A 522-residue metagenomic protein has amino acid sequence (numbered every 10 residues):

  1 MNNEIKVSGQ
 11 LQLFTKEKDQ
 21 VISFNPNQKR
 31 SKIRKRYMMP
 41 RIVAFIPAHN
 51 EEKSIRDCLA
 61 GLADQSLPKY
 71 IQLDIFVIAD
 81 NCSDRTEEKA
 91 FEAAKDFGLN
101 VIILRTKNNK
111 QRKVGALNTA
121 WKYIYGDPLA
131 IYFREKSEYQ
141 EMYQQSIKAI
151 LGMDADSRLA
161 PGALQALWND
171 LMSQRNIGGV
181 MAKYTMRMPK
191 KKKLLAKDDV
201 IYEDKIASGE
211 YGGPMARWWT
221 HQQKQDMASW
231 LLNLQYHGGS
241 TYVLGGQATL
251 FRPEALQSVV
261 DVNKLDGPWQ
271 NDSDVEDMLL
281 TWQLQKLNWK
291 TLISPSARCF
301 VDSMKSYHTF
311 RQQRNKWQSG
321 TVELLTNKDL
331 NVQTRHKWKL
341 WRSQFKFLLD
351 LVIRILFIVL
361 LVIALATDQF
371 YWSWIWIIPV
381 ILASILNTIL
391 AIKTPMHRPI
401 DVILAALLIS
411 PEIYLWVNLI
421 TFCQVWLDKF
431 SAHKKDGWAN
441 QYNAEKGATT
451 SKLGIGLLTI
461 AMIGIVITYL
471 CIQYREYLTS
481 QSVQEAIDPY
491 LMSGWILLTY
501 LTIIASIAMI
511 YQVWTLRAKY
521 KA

Functional and structural regions predicted by a protein language model:
N27-S31, E51-Q65: Short, well-formed alpha-helical segments that are part of the catalytic scaffolds of diverse glycosyltransferases
Y37, A60-Q72: Short, acidic, metal-binding catalytic loop of nucleotide-sugar glycosyltransferases
P40-F45, D74, L279: Cell-envelope/extracellular polymer assembly enzymes that use nucleotide-activated donors
R56, D84-A93, G162: Acidic helix N-cap motif at the loop->helix transition within catalytic regions of sugar-transfer enzymes
A79-K89, K107-K110: A conserved acidic beta->alpha catalytic loop
R112-I147, P161-S273, N315-T326: Long helical/loop segments within the catalytic core of UDP-sugar-dependent glycosyltransferases, especially the large
I150: Short aromatic/hydrophobic "clamp" motif used to bind/position activated sugar donors
L349-H433, K452-A522: Membrane-embedded multi-pass helical conduit in multi-pass membrane proteins, especially envelope-biosynthetic
